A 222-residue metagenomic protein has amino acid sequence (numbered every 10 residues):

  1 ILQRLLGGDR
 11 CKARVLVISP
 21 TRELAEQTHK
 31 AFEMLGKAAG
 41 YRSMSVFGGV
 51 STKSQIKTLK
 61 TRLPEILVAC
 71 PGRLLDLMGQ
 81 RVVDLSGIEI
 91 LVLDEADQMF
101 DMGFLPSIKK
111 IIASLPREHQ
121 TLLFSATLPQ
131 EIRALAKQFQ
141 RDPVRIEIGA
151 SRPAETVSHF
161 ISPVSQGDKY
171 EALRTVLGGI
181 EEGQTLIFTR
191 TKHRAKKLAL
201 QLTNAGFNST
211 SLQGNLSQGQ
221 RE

Functional and structural regions predicted by a protein language model:
I1-E222: Conserved helicase RecA-like core
